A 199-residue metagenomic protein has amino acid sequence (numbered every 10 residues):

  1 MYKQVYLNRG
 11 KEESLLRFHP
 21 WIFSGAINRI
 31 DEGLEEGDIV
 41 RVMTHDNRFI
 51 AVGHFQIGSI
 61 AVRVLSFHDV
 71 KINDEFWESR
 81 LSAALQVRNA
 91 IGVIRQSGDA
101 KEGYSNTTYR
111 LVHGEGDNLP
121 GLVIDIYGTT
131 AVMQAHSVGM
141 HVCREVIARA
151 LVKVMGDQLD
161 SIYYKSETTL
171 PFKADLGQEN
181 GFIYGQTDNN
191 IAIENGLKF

Functional and structural regions predicted by a protein language model:
M1-G128, N180, T187-N189: Non-catalytic accessory regions of SAM-dependent methyltransferases
F18, G92-V93, V132, R144 (+1 more regions): Glycine-centered secondary-structure boundary/capping sites
V40, T130-V132, D160-I162: Structural motif
N73-R80, G139, C143-I147: Short amphipathic alpha-helical segments
V112-L119, V123-D125, R144-F199: Non-catalytic substrate-recognition/targeting regions of SAM-dependent transferases
T130-M140: A short interface-forming secondary-structure element
